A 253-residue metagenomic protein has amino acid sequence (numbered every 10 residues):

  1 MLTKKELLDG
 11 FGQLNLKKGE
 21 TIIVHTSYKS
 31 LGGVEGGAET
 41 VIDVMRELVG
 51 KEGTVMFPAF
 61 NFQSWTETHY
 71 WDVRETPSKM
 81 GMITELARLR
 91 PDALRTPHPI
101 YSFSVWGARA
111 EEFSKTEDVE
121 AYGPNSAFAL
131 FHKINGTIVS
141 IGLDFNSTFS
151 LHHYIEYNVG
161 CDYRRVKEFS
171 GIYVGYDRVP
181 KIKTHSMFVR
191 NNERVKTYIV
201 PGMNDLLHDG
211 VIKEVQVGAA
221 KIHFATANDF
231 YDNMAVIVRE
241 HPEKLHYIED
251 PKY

Functional and structural regions predicted by a protein language model:
L2-D9: N-terminal basic/disordered segments at the start of proteins
K4, A38-I42, M80: Amphipathic alpha-helical segments in well-structured domains
L7, V41, G123-P124: Amphipathic coiled-coil/heptad-repeat helices and related helical stalk/stem segments that mediate oligomerization
Q13-E20, E47-T54, L89-L94, L130-T137: Secondary-structure boundary elements
N15-T68: N-terminal active-site beta-alpha-beta segment that forms phosphate/nucleotide-binding and substrate-recognition loops
W65-H153: Internal, conserved structured core segments that host functional sites
E156-T184: Gly/Ser/Thr-rich active-site loops/lids in small-molecule metabolic enzymes that frequently grip phosphoryl groups
S186-Y253: Acidic/aromatic/glycine-rich contiguous surface patches that form carbohydrate-binding/processing clefts and analogous
